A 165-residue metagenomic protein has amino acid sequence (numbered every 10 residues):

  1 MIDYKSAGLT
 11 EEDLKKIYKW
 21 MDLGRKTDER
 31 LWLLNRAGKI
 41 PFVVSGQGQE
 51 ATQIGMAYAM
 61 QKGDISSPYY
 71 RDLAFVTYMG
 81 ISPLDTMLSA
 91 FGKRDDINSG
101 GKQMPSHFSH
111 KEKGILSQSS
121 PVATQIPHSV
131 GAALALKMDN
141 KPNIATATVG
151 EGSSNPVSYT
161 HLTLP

Functional and structural regions predicted by a protein language model:
M1-T10: Short, contiguous pre-domain boundary segments
K26-E29, L33-L162: Cofactor-binding active-site loop characterized by glycine-rich and histidine/acidic residues
